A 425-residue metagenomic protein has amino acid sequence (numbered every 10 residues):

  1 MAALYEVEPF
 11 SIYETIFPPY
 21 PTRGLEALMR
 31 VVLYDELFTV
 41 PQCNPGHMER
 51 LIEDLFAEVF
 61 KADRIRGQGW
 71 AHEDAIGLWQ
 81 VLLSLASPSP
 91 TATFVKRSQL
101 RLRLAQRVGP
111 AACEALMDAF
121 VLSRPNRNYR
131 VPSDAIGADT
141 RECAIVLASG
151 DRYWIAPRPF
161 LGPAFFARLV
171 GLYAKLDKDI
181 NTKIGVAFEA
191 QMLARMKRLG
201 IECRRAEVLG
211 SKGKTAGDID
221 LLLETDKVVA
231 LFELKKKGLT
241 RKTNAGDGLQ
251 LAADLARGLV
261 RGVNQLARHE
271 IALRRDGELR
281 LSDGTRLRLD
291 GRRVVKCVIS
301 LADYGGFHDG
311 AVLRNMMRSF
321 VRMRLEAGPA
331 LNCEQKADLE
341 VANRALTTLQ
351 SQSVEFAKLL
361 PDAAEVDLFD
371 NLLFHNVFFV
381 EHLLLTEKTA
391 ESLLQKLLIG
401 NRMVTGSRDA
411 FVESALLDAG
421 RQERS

Functional and structural regions predicted by a protein language model:
M1-V186, A190-E202, K212, R275-S425: Acidic, metal-dependent phosphodiester-chemistry machinery of nucleic-acid enzymes
A164, F232, T240-K242, F307-H308: Short helix/loop capping segments that flank catalytic or ligand/cofactor-binding pockets
M192, G217-L221, F232: Extended, hydrophobic alpha-helical segments in both membrane/secreted and soluble proteins
R205-I219, L223-D226: Active-site metal-binding core of divalent-cation-utilizing nuclease and nuclease-like domains
V208, K236, L301: Residues that form or immediately flank small-molecule/cofactor binding pockets and catalytic motifs
S211-G217, G238-R241, Y304-F307: Flexible loop/turn segments at secondary-structure boundaries
L223-L231, K235-R241: Active-site beta-strand-loop-beta-strand hairpin of nuclease catalytic cores that positions key catalytic residues
K236-C297: Catalytic cores of nucleic-acid endonucleases
